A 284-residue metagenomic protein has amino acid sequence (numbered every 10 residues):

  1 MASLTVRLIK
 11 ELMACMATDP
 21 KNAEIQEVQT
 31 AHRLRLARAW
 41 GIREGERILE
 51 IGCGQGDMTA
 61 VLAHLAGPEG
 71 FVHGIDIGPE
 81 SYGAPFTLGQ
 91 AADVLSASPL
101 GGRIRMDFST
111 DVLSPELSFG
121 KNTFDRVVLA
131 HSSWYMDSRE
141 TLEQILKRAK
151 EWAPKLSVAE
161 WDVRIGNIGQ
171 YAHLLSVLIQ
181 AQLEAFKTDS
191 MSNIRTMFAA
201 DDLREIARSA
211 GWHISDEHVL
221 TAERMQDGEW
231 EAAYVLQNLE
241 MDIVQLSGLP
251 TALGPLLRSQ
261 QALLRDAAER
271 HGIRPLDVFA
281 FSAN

Functional and structural regions predicted by a protein language model:
E27-E46: Conserved alpha-helix/loop element of class I SAM-dependent methyltransferases that forms part of the SAM/SAH-binding
Q55-P68: Conserved SAM-binding loop of SAM-dependent methyltransferases across substrates and taxa, primarily the Class I
A84-E116: S-adenosyl-L-methionine
F124-E140: A short SAM/SAH-binding and catalytic strip from SAM-dependent methyltransferases
T141-K155: A short glycine-rich, Lys/Arg-flanked "PGG" loop and its adjoining helix->strand segment in the class I
K155-A181: Conserved class I S-adenosyl-L-methionine
I194-G211: Short alpha-helix
T221-A268: C-terminal helical/coil "lid" or tail adjacent to the Rossmann-like core of SAM-dependent
